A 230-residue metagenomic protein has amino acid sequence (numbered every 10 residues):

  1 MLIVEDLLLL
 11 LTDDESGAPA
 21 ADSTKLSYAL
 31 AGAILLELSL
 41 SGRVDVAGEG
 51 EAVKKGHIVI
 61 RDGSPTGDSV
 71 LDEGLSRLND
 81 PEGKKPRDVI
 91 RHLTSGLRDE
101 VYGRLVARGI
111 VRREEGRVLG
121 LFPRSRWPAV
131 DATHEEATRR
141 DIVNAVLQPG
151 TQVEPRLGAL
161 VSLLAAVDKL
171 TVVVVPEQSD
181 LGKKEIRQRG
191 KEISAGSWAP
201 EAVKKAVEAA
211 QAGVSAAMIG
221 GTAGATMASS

Functional and structural regions predicted by a protein language model:
M1-L93, L97, V214-S230: Short, amphipathic alpha-helical interface elements at domain boundaries that mediate macromolecular binding
T12, S39, R43, N79 (+4 more regions): Hydrophobic/aromatic-lined pockets within catalytic cores
L35-L38, V101, L105, A159-D168: Short, structured motif recognition centered on aromatic/hydrophobic residues
G42-G50, G109-V118: Short, well-structured beta-strand/strand-turn elements
E49-G56, R117-S125: Short linear loop/turn motifs
V59-D99, G120-G158, L170: Short, amphipathic alpha-helical interaction segments positioned at domain boundaries
R98-R113: Amphipathic, coiled-coil-like alpha-helical scaffolding segments used for oligomerization/assembly
G150-S230: Short hydrophobic helical membrane-anchoring segments positioned at the boundary with long low-complexity
